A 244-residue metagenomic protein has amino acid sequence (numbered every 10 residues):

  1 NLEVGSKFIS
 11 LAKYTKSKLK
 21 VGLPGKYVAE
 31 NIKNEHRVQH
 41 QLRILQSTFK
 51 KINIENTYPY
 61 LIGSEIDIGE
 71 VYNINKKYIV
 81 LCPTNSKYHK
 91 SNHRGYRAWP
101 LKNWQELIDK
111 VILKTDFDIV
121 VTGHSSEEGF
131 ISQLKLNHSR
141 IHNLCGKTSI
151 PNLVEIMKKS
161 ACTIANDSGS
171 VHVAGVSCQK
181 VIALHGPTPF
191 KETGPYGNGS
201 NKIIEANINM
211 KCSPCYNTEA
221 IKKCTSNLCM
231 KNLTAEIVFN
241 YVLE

Functional and structural regions predicted by a protein language model:
N1-E244: Catalytic machinery of carbohydrate-active enzymes, primarily nucleotide-sugar-dependent glycosyltransferases
